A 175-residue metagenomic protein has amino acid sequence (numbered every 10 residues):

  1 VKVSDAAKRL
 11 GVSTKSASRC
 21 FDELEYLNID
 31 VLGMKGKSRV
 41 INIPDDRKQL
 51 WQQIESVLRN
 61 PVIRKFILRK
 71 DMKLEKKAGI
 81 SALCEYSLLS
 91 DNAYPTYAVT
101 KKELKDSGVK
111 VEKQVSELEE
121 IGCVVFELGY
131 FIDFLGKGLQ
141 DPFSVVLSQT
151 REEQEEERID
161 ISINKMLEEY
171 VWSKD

Functional and structural regions predicted by a protein language model:
K2, G33-V57: Short, cationic-aromatic polyanion-contact patches
V3-L10: Residues within the helices of the helix-turn-helix
S13: Helix-turn-helix DNA-binding motif, specifically the short coil turn and the N-cap/start of the second
E25-K35: A short, conserved structural fragment
W51-D175: Long, low-complexity, charge-rich intrinsically disordered regions
